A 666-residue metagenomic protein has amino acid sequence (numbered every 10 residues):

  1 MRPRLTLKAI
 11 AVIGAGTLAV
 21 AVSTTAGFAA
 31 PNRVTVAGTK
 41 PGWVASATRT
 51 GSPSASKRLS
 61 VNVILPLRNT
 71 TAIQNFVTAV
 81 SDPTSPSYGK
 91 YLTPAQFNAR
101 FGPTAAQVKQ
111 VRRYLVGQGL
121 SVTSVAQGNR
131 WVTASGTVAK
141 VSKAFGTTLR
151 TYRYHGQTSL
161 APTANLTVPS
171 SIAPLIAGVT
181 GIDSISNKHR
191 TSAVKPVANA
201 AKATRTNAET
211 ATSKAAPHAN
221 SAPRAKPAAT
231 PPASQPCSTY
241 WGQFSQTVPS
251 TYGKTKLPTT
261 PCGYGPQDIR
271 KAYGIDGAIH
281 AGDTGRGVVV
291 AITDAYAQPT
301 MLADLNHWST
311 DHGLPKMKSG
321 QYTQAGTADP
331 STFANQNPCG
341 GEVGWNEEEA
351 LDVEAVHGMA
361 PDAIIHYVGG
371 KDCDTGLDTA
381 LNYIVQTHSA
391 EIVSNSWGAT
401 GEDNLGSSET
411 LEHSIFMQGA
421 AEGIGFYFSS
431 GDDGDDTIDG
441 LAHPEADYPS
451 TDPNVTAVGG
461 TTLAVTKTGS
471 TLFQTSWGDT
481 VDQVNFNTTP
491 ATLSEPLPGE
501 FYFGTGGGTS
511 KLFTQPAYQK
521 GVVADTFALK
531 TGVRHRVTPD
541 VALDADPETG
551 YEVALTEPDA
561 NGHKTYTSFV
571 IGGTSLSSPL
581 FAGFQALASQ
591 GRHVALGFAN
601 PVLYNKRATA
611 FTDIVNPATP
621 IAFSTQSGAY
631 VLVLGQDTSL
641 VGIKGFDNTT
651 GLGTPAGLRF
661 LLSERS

Functional and structural regions predicted by a protein language model:
M1-A29: Secretory targeting and sorting signals
A30-S124, T133, V138-G460, E500-G572 (+5 more regions): Substrate-binding/charge-relay-adjacent region of secreted/lumenal peptidase catalytic domains
N129-W131: A generic structural signal for beta-strand entry/edge sites
W345, W397, W477-D482, F581: Tryptophan-centered motif/residue detector
T451-T514: Polar, glycine-rich mid-to-C-terminal structural blocks that act as macromolecule-binding/assembly scaffolds
T492-V522, Y604-T619: Acidic, glycine-rich loop-and-strand cores that form catalytic or ligand-binding grooves in diverse globular domains
F584: Walker A/P-loop NTP-binding active-site region of P-loop NTPases, recognizing the glycine-rich GxxxxGKT/S
S589-T650: An often Trp-containing, charged/polar helix-loop segment at the C-terminal end of enzyme catalytic cores
